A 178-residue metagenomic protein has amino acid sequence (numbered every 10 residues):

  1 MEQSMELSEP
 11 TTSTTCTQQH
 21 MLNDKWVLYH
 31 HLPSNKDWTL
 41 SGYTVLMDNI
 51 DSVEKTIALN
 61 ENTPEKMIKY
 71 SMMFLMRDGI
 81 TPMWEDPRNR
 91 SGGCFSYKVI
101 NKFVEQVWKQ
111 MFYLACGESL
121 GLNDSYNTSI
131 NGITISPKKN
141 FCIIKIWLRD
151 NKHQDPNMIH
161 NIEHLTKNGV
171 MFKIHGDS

Functional and structural regions predicted by a protein language model:
M1-Q18, N23-K25, G42, T63-S178: Conserved NAD+-utilizing ADP-ribose enzyme module
H20-D48: Glycine-rich loop/turn
D37-W38, A58-L59, D155-P156: Short helix/loop capping segments that flank catalytic or ligand/cofactor-binding pockets
M47-S52, I162: Generic low-polarity alpha-helical segments
D51-E54, F103: A generic structural signal for alpha-helix starts
E54-E65: Short active-site loop/helix that positions an aromatic residue
